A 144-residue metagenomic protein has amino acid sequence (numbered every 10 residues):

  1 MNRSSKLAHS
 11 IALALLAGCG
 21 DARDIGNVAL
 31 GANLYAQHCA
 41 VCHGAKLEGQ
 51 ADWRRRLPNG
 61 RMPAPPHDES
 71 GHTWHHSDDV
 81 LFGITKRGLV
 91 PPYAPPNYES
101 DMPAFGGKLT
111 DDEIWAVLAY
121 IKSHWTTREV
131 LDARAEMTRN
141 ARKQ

Functional and structural regions predicted by a protein language model:
M1-A17: Sec-dependent bacterial lipoprotein signal peptides
G18-Y35, L131-E136, N140-K143: Electrostatic cytochrome c docking/interface patches
D21, V41-G44, E69, A104: Disulfide-rich extracellular modules and peptides
D21-D24, E48, P91-P95, S123-L131: Inter-heme linker and motif-flanking segments adjacent to c-type heme-binding CXXCH motifs in c-type cytochromes
I25-E48, R55-L57, F82: Sequence/structural segment immediately N-terminal to covalent heme-attachment motifs in c-type and related
V28, L34-A36, P95-Y98, L109 (+1 more regions): Short sequence/structural segments immediately N-terminal
R56-K122: Extracytoplasmic electron-transfer domains, predominantly the class I c-type cytochrome c fold
